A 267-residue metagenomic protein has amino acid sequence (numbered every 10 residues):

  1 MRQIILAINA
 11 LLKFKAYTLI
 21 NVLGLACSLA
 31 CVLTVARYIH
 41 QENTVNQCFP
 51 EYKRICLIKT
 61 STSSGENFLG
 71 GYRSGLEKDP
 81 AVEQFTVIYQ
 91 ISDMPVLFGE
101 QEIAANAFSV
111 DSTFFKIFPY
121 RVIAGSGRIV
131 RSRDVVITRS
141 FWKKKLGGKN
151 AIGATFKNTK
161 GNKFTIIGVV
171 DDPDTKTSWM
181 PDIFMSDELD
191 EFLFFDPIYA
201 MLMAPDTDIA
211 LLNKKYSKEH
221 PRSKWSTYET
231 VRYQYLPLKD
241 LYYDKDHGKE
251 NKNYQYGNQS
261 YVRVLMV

Functional and structural regions predicted by a protein language model:
M1, I5, I20, F108 (+1 more regions): Membrane-embedded glycan transfer/ligation machinery that uses polyprenyl lipid-linked sugar donors/oligosaccharides
Q3-F14: A short amphipathic helical element positioned immediately N-terminal to and/or at the very start of a transmembrane
L12-K15, Y256-S260: Juxtamembrane loop-transmembrane helix junctions in multi-pass integral membrane proteins, especially the extracellular
K13-Q41: Short, strongly hydrophobic transmembrane alpha-helices
A30, D196, Q259-Y261: Membrane-embedded alpha-helical segments of multi-pass membrane proteins, especially the transmembrane helices
V32-N150, N158-F164, A210, K214 (+2 more regions): Structured, solvent-exposed hinge/loop segments at the ends of secondary-structure elements
D111-I123, I137-G257: Mid-to-C-terminal secondary-structure elements that act as membrane-proximal/extracytoplasmic interface segments
Y261-V267: Selective detector of the "anchor" transmembrane alpha-helix that sits immediately C-terminal
